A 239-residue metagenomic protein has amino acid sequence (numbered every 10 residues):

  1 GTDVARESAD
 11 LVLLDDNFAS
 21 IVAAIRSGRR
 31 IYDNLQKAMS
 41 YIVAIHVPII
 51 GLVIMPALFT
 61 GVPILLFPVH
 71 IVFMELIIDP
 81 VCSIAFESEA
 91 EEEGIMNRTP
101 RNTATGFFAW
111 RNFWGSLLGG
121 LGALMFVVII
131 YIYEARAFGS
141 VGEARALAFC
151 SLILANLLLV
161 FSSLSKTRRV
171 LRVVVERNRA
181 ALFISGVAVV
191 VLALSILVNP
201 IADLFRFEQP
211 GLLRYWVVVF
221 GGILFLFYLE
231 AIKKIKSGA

Functional and structural regions predicted by a protein language model:
G1-R168: Membrane-embedded transport module
S151-A239: C-terminal transmembrane module of polytopic membrane proteins
